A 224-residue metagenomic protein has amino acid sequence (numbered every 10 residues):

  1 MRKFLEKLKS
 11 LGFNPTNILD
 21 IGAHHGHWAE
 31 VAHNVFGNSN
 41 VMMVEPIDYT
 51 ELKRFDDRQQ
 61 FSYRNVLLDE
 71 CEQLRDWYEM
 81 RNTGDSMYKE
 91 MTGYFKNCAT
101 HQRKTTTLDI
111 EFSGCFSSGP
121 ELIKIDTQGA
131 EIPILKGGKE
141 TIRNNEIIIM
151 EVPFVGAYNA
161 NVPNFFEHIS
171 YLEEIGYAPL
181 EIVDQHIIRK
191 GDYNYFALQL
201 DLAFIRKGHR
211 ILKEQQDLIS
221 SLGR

Functional and structural regions predicted by a protein language model:
M1-R224: Phosphate/nucleotide-binding beta-alpha loop and adjacent structural elements of enzyme active sites
